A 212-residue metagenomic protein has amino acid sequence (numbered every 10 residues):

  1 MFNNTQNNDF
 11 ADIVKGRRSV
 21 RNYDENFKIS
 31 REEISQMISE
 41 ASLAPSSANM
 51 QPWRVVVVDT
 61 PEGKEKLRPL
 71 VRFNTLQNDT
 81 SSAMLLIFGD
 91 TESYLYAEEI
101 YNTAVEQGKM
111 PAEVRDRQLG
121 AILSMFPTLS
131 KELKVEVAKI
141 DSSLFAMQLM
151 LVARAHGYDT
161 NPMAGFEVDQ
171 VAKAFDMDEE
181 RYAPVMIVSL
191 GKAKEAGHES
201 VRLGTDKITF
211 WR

Functional and structural regions predicted by a protein language model:
M1-R212: Acidic, surface-exposed loops and disordered segments
